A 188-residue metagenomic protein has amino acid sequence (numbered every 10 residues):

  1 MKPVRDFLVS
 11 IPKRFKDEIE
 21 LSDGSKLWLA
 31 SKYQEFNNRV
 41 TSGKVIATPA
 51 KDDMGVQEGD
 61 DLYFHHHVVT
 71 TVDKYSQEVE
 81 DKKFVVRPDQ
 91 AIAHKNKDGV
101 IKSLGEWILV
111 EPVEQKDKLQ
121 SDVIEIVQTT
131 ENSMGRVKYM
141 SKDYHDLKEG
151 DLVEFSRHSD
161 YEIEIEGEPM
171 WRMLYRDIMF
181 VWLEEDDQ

Functional and structural regions predicted by a protein language model:
M1-Q188: Acidic-enriched and Gly/Ser
